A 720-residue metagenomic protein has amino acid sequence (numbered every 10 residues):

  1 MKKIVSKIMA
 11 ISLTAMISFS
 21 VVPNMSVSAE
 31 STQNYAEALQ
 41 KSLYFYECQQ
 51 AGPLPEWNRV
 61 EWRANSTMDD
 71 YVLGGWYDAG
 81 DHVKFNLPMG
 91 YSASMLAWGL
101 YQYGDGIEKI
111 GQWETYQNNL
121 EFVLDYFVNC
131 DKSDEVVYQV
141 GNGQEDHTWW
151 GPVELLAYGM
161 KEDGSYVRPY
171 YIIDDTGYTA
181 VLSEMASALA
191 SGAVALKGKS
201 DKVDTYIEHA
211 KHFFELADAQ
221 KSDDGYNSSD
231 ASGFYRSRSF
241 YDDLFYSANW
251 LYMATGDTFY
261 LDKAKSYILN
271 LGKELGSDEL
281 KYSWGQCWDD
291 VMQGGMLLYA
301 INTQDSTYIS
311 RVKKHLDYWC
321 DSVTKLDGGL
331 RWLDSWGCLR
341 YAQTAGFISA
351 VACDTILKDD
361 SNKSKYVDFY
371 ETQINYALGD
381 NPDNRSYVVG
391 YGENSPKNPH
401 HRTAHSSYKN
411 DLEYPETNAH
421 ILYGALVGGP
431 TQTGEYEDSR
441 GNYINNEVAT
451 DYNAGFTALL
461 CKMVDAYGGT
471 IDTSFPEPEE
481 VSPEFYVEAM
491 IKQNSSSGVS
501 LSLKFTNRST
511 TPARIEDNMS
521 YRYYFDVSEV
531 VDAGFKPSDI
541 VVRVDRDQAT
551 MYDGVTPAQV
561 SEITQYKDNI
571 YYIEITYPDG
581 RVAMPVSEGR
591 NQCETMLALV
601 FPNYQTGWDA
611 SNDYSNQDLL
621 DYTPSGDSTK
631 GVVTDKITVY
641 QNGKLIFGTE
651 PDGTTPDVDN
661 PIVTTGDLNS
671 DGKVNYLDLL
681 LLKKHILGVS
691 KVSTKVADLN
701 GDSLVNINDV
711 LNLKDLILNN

Functional and structural regions predicted by a protein language model:
I8-I11, A15-V27: C-terminal segment of classical bacterial N-terminal signal peptides
S20-N24, T654-N720: Cellulosome-associated attachment modules in secreted, modular CAZymes
S31-Y44, C48-G99, Q139-E184, A188-G192 (+3 more regions): Aromatic (Trp/Tyr) and acidic
L182, A186-L196, V203-I207, F213-Y252 (+1 more regions): Aromatic-lined, polymer-binding surfaces characteristic of secreted/periplasmic polysaccharide-degrading enzymes
G468-G498: Low-complexity, acidic Ser/Thr/Pro/Gly-rich terminal tails and inter-domain linkers that flank the onset of structured
S495-V527: Short beta-strand elements of extracellular/lumenal beta-sandwich folds
S528-D579: A surface/secretory-pathway sequence property marking extracellular, secreted, or lumenal proteins enriched
N569-Y571, A583-M584, Q592-T654: Terminal connector regions
